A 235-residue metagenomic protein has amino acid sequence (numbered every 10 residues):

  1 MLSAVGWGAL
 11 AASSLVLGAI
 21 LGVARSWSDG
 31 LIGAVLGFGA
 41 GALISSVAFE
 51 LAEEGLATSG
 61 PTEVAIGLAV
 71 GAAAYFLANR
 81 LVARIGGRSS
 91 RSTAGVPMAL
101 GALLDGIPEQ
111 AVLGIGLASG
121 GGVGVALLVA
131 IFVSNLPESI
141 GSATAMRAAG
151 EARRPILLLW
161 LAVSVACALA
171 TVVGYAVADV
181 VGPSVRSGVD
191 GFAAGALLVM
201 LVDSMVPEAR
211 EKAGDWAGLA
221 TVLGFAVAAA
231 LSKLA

Functional and structural regions predicted by a protein language model:
M1-A235: Intrinsically disordered, metal-sensing/regulatory segments
